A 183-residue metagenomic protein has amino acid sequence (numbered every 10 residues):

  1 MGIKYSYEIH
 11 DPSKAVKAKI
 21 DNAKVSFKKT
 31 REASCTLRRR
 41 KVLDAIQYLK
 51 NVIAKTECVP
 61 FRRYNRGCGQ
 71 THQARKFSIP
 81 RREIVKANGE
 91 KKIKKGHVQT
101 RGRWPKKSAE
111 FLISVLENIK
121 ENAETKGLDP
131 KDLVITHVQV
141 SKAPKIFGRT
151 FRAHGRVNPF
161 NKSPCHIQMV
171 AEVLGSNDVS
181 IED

Functional and structural regions predicted by a protein language model:
M1-D183: Ribosome-associated RNA-binding proteins
